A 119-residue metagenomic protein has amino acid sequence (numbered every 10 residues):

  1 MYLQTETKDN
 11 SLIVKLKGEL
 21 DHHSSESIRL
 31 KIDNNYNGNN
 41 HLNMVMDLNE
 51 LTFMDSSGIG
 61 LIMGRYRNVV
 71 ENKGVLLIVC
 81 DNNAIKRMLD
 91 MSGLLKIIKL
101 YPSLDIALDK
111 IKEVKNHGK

Functional and structural regions predicted by a protein language model:
Y2-L30, L48: STAS-typified acidic loop motif
T5, V14, M63, K96-I97 (+1 more regions): Generic detector of low-complexity/intrinsically disordered segments and short hydrophobic N-terminal stretches
H22-I97: Amphipathic alpha-helical interaction surfaces in cytosolic regulatory modules
A84, S103-I106: Residue-level recognition of oxygen-bearing side chains
D105-K119: A charged, well-structured terminal subsegment
